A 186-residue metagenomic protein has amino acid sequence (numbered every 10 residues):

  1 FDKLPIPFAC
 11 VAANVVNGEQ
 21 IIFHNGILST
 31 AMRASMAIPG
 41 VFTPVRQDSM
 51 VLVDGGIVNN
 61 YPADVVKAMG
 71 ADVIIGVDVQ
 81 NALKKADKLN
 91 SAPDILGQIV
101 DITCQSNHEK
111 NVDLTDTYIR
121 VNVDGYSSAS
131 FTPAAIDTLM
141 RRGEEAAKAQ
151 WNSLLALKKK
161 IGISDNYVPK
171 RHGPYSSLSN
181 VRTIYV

Functional and structural regions predicted by a protein language model:
F1-V186: Patatin-like phospholipase
